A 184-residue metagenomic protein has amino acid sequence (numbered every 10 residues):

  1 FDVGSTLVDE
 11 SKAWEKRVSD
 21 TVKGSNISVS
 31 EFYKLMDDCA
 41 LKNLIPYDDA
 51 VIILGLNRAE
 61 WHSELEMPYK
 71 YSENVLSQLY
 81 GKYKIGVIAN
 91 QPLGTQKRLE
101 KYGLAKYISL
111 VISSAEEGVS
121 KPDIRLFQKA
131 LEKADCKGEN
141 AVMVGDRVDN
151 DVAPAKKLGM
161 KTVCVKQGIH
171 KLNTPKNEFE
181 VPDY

Functional and structural regions predicted by a protein language model:
F1-G81, P92-K97: N-terminal helical cap/lid subdomain that shapes the substrate entry/recognition surface in HAD-like hydrolases
L56, E73, S77, Y83-Y184: Asp-based, Mg2+/Mn2+-dependent phosphohydrolase catalytic module
